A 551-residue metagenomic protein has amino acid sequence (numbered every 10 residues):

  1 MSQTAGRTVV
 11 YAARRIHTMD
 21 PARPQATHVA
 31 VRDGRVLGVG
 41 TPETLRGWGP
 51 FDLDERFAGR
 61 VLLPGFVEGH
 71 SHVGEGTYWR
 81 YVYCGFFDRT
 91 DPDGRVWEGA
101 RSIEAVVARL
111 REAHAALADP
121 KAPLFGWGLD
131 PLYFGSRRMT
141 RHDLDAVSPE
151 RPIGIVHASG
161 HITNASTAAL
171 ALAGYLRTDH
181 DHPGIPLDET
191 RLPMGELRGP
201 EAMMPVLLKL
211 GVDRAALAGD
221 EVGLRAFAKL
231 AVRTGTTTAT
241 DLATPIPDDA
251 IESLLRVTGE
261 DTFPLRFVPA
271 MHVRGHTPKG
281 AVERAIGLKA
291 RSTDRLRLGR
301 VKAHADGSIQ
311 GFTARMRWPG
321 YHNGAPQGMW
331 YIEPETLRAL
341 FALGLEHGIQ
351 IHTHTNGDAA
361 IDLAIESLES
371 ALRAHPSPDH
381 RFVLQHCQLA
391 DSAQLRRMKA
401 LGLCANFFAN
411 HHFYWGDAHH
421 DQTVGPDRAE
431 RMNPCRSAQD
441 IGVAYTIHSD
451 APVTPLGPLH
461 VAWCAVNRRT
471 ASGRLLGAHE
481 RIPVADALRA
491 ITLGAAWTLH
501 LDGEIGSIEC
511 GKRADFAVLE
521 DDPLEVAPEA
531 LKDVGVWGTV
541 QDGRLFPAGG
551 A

Functional and structural regions predicted by a protein language model:
M1-R7, G549-A551: Basic/polar N-terminal segments that are highly enriched at the extreme N-terminus, encompassing both cleavable
G6-A12, H17, P21-R32, V36-R284 (+10 more regions): Divalent metal-binding segments
A113, A465-R469, F546: Phosphate/oxyanion-binding loops and surfaces in catalytic or ligand/nucleic-acid-binding neighborhoods
V257-E260, I286-T293, H375-S377, M398-G402: Acidic (Asp/Glu)-rich catalytic clusters
K289-A290, V526-L531: Short proline/glycine-enriched turn/loop segments at secondary-structure junctions
T293-T313, L403-F413: Non-cysteine beta-strand/loop elements that form the S-adenosyl-L-methionine
A342-H352, A359-F382, H386-C387, S392 (+4 more regions): His/Asp/Glu-enriched, well-ordered alpha-helical/loop segment that forms or immediately abuts the divalent-metal
V536-A551: Short peripheral tails and domain-boundary helices/loops at the edges of structured domains
